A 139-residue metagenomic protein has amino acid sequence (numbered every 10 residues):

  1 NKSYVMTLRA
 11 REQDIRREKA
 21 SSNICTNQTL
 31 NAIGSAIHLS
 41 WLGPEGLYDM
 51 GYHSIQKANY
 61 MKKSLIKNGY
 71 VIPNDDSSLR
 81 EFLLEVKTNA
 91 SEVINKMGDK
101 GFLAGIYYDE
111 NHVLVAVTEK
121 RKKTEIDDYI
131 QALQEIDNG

Functional and structural regions predicted by a protein language model:
N1-N68, I72-D75: Active-site C-terminal subdomain of aminotransferase-like
A20, S78-R80, N111-V113: Short amphipathic alpha-helical segments
Y60-N68, E92-F102, A132-I136: Generic non-transmembrane alpha-helical segments
G69-K100: Conserved PLP-binding catalytic core of the aspartate aminotransferase-like
E92, K96, D109-G139: PLP-dependent enzyme catalytic core of the Aspartate aminotransferase-like
